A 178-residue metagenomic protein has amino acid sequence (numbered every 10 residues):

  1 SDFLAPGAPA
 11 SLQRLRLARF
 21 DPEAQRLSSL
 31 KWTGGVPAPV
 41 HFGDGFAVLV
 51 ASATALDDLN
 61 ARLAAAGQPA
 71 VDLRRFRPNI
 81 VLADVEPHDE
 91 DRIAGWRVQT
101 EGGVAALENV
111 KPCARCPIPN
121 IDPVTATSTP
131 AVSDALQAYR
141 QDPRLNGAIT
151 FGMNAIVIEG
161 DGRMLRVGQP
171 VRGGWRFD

Functional and structural regions predicted by a protein language model:
S1-D178: Metal-cofactor-dependent catalytic cores
